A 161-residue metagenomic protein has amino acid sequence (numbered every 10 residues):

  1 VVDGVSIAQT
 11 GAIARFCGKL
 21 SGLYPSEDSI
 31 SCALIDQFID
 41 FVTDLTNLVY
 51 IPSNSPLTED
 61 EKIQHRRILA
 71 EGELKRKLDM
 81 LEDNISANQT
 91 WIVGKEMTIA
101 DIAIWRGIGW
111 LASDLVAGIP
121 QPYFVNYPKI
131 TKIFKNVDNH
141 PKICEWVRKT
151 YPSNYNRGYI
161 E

Functional and structural regions predicted by a protein language model:
V1-D79, A87-I92, E96: GST-like domain detector, emphasizing the conserved glutathione-binding G-site in the N-terminal thioredoxin-like
S29, L34, F38, I68-E73 (+2 more regions): Extended, well-ordered alpha-helical scaffold segments
I35, I92-I119, N126-T131, V137 (+1 more regions): GST superfamily/GST-like fold recognition
T46-S53, W110, L115, E145: Short amphipathic alpha-helical interaction/hinge segments
P56-E61, V116-Y123: Short helix-coil transition/hinge motifs at the ends and kinks of transmembrane helices, capturing the brief
P141-E161: C-terminal helix/juxtamembrane-tail motif
